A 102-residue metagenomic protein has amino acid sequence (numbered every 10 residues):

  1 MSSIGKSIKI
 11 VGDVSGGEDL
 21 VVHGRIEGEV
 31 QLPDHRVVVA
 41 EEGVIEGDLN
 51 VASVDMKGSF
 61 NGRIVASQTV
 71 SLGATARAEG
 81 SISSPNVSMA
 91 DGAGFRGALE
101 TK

Functional and structural regions predicted by a protein language model:
M1, S7, D13, G17-D19 (+14 more regions): Detector for repetitive beta-architecture
